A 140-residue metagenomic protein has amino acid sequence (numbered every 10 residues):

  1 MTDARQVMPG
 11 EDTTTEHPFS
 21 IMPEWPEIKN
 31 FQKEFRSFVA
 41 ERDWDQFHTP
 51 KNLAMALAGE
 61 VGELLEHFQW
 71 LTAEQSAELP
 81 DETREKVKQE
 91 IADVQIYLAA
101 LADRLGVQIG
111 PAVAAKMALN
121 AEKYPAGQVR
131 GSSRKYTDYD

Functional and structural regions predicted by a protein language model:
T2-I91, Q95-D140: Flexible "arm" and connector segments at domain edges
